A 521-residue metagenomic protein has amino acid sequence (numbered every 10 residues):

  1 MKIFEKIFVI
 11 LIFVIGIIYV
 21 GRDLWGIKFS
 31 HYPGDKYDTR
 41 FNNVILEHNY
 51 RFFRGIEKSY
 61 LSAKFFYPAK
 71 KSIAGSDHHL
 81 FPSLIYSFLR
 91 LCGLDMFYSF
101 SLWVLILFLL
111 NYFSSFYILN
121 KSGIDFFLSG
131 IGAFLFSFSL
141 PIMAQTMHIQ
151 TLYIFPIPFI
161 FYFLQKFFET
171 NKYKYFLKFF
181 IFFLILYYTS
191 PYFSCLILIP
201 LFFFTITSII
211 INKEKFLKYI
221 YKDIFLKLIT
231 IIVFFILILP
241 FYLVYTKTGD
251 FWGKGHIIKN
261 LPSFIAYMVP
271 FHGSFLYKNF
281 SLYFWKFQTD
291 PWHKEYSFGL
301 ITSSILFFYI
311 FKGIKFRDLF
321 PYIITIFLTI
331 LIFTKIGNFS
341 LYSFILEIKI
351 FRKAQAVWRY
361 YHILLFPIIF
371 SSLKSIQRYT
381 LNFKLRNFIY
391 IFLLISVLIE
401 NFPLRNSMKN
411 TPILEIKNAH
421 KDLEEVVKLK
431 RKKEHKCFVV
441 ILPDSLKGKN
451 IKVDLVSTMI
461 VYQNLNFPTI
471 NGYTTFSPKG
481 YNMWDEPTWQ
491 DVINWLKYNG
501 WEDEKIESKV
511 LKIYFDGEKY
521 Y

Functional and structural regions predicted by a protein language model:
M1-W25, I220-V233, R317-Y322, Y521: Start-transfer (signal-anchor) and selected internal transmembrane alpha helices of multi-pass inner/ER membrane
G16-N111, S139-A144, H148-Y153, L261-W285 (+2 more regions): Membrane-interface coil-to-helix junctions
I18-W25, F52-E57, L128-T146, I236-G249 (+3 more regions): Membrane-interface helix-loop junctions at the exits of transmembrane helices
K36-F41, L237-F308: Periplasmic/ER-lumenal interhelical loops and adjacent helix-loop junctions in multi-pass membrane proteins
W103-I118, S122, F127-I209, K227 (+2 more regions): Membrane-embedded helix bundles of polyisoprenyl
L228-I232, L319, F370, K374-F402: Signature aromatic-anchored transmembrane alpha helix within multi-pass, membrane-resident enzymes that catalyze glycan
F298-L331: Hydrophobic, aromatic-rich transmembrane alpha-helices and their immediate juxtamembrane boundary segments
I399-Y521: Extracytoplasmic
